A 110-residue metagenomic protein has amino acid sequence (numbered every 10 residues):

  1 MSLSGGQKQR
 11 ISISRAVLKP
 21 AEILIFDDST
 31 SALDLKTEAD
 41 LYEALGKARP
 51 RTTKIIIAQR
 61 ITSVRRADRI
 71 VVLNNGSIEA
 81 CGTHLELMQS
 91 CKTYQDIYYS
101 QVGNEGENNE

Functional and structural regions predicted by a protein language model:
M1-L3, Q7: Conserved ABC ATPase signature
I11, A16-K19: Hydrophobic/aromatic position at a conserved helix-loop-beta junction within ABC-family ATPase nucleotide-binding
L18-E22, R51: A short, proline-enriched helix->beta-strand linker immediately N-terminal to the Walker B motif in ABC-type P-loop
L24-D27: Catalytic Walker B motif of ABC-type/P-loop ATPase nucleotide-binding domains
S31-L33: ABC ATPase nucleotide-binding domain "signature" loop
L35-T37: Helix N-cap at the start of a conserved alpha-helix in ABC-type nucleotide-binding domains
E43, R65-E110: C-terminal portion of ABC ATPase nucleotide-binding domains
K47-A58, V64: Conserved catalytic loops of ABC-family nucleotide-binding domains
